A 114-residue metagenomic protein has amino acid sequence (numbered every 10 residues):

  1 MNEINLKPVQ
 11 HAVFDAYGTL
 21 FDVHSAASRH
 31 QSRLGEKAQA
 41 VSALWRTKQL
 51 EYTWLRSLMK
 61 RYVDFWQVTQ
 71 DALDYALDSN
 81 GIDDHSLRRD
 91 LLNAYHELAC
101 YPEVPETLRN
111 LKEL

Functional and structural regions predicted by a protein language model:
N2-L50: Active-site neighborhood of HAD-like aspartate-dependent phosphohydrolases
I4, K60-D64, A99: A structural signal for alpha-helical segments
D22, E36, I82, H96-A99: Residues in soluble alpha-helical coiled-coils and helical-bundle/repeat scaffolds
R33, Q39, T53-R89: A metal-dependent, Asp-based hydrolase signature
L50-W54, H96: A broad detector of the eukaryotic-type serine/threonine protein kinase catalytic domain
W66-Q67, H85-L114: Short, acidic loop-to-helix structural element flanking the phosphoryl-transfer center in phosphate-processing enzymes
